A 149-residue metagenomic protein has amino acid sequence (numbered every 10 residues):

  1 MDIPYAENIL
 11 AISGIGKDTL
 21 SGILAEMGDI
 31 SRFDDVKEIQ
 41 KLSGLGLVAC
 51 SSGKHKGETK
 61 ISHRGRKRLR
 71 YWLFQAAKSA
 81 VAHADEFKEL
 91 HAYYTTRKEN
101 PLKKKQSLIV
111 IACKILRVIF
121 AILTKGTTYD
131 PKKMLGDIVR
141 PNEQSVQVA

Functional and structural regions predicted by a protein language model:
M1-I3: Low-complexity, polar/charged sequence tracts that form flexible coils or short amphipathic helices and often embed
Y5-A11, K17, S21-N100, K104: Phosphate-backbone recognition surface of nucleic-acid-processing proteins
K54, H91-A149: Low-complexity, acidic/Ser/Thr- and charged residue-rich accessory regions of DNA metabolism proteins
